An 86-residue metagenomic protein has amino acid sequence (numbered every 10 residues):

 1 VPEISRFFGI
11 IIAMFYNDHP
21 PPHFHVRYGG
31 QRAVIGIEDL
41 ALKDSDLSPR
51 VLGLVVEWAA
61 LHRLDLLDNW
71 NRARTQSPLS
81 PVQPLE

Functional and structural regions predicted by a protein language model:
V1-E86: Basic nucleic-acid-binding interfaces
